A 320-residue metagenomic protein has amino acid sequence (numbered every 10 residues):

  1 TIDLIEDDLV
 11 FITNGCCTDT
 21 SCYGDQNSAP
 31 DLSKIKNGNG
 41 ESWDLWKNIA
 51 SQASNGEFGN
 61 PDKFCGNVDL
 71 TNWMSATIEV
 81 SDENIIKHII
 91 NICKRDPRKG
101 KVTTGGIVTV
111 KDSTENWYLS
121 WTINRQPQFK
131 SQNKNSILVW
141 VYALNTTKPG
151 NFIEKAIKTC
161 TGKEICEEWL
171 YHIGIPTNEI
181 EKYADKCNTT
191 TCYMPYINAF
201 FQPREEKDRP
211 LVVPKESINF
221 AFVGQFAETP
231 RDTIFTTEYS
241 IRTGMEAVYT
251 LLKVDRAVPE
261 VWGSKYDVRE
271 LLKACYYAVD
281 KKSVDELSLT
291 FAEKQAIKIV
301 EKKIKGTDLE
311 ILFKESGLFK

Functional and structural regions predicted by a protein language model:
T1-D7: Active-site/ligand-binding neighborhood in enzyme catalytic cores
D7-Y266: C-terminal segments that line or cap access tunnels to active or ligand-binding sites in enzymes and enzyme-associated
Y239, T250-K314: Active-site-proximal substrate-binding core of FAD-dependent oxidoreductases
E315-K320: Charge-rich (especially acidic), low-complexity segments
